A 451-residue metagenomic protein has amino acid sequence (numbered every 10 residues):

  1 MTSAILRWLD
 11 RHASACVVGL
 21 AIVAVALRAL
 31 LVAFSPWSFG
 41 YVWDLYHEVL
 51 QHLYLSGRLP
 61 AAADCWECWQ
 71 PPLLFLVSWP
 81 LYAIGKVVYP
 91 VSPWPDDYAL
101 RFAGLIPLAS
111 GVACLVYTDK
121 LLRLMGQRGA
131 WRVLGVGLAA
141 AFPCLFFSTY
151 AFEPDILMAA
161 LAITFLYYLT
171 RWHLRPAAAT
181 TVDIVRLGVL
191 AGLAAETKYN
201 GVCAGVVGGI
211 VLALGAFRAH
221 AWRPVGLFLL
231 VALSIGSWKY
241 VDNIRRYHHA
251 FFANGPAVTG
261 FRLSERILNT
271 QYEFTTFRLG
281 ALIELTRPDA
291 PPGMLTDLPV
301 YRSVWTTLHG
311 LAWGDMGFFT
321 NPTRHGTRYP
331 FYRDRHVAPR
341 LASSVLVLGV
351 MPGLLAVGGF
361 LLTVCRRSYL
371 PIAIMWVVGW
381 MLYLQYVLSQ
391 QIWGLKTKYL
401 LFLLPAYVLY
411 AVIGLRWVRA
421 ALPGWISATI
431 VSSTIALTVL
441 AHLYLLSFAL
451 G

Functional and structural regions predicted by a protein language model:
M1-R7, R171-R175, A204-L233: Perimembrane helix-loop-helix junctions
A13-D44, A139-A141, L229-R245, V378-M381 (+1 more regions): Transmembrane signal-anchor helices characteristic of membrane glycosylation enzymes that use polyprenol
S35-V49, L59-P80, H248-F252: Extracytoplasmic catalytic/substrate-binding loops of multi-pass membrane glycan-assembly enzymes
R58-G104, S264-T363, S368-W376: Lumenal/periplasmic acceptor-binding loop at the mouth of the active site in multi-pass, GT-C-fold membrane enzymes
P90-Y98, L115-A141, A160, V182 (+1 more regions): Transmembrane-helix signature of polytopic, membrane-embedded enzymes that assemble or transfer cell-envelope glycans
D97, R101-G126, T164, L355-L361: Transmembrane-helix motifs of polytopic, lipid-linked glycan transferases
L124-G126, F165-D183, A194, A216: Membrane-interface transmembrane helices that cradle and orient dolichyl/undecaprenyl
C144-M158: Short acidic/glycine- and proline-prone juxtamembrane loop motifs at membrane-interface regions of multi-pass membrane
